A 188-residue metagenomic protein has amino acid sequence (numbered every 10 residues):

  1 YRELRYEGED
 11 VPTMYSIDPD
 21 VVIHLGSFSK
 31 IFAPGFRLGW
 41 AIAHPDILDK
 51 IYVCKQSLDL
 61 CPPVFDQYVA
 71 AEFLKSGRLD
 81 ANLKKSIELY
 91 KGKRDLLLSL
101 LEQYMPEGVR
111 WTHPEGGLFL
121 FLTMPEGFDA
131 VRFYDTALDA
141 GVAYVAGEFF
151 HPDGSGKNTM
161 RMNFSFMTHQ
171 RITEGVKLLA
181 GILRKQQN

Functional and structural regions predicted by a protein language model:
Y1-I31, D46: Active-site pre-lysine segment of PLP-dependent enzymes
V22-E88: Conserved core segment of the aminotransferase class I/II
H44-P45, K75, T123-P125, S165-M167 (+1 more regions): Residue-level recognition of strand-loop junctions within catalytic nucleotide-signaling folds
A71, I87-L98, R110-T123, F133: Conserved glycine-rich beta-strand-loop-beta hairpin in the small C-terminal domain of fold type I
F128-F133, Q170-E174: Short, conserved charged micro-motifs
D139-A140, G154-N188: PLP-dependent enzyme catalytic core of the Aspartate aminotransferase-like
